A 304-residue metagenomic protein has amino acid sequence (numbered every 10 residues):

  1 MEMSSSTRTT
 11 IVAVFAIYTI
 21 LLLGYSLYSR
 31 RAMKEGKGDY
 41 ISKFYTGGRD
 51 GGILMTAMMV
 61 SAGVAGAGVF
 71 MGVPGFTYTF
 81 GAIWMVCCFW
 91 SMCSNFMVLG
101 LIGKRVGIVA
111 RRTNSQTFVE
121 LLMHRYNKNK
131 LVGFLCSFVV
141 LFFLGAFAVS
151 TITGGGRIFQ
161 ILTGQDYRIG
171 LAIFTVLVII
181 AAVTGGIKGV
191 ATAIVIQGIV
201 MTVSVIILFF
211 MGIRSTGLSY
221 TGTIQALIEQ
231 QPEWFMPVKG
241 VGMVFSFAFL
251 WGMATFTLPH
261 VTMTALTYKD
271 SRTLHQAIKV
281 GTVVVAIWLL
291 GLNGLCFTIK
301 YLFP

Functional and structural regions predicted by a protein language model:
M1-S5, F76-A82, I102-I108, T153-L162 (+2 more regions): Membrane-water interface regions at transmembrane-helix termini and the short interhelical loops of multi-pass membrane
E2-M71, G185, S204-I207: Membrane-interface "cap" regions at the ends of multi-pass membrane proteins
M3-T7, S42-M55, G72-T79, I83-C87 (+2 more regions): Loop-to-helix junctions at membrane interfaces in multi-pass transport proteins
S6-R30, G75-E120, M201, M243 (+1 more regions): Extracellular loop-to-transmembrane helix junctions
T19-L22, G63-V64, S91-N95, V140-L141 (+4 more regions): Residue-level recognition of pore/gate-forming positions within transmembrane alpha-helices of multi-pass
I20-Y40, M97-V119, I180, G186 (+2 more regions): Juxtamembrane interface elements at the cytosolic ends of transmembrane helices in multi-pass membrane proteins
L23-G36, G103, A148-I152, G156-I173 (+5 more regions): Hydrophobic alpha-helical segments and their helix-loop junctions in multi-pass secondary transporters
A62, V86-A182, L250-A254: Helix-loop-helix module between adjacent transmembrane segments
